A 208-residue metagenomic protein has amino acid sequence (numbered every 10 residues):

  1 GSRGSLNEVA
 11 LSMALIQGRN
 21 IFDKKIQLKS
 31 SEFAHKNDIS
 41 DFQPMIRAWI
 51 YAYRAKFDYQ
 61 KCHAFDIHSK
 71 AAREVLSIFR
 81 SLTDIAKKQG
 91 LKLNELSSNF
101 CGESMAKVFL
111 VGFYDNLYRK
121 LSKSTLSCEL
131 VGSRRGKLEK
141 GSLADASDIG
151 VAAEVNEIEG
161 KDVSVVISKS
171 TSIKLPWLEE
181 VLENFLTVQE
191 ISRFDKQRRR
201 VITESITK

Functional and structural regions predicted by a protein language model:
G1-T207: Second RecA-like catalytic domain
